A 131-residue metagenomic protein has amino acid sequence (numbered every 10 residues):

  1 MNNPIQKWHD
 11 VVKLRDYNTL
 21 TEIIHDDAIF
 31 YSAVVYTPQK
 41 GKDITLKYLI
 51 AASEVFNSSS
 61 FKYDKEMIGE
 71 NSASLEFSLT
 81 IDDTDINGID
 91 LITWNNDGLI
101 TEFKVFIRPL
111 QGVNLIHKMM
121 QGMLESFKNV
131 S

Functional and structural regions predicted by a protein language model:
N2-I23: Short acidic-aromatic low-complexity motifs
N18, H25-G69: A solvent-exposed, acidic/Ser-Thr-rich amphipathic alpha-helical stretch
T21-I24, A28-F30, I116, M120-L124: Conserved short hydrophobic patches within well-ordered secondary structure
S53-S131: A beta-strand edge to alpha-helix "cap/lid" segment located at domain peripheries
